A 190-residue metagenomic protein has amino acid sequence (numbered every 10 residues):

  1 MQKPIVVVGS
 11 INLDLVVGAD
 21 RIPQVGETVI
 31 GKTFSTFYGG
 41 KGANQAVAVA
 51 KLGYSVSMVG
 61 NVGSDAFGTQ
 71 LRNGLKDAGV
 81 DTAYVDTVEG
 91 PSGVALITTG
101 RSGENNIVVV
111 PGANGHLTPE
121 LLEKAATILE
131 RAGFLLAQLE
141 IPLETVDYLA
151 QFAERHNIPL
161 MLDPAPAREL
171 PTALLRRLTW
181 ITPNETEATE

Functional and structural regions predicted by a protein language model:
M1-I11, R72-T87, T99-E190: Ribokinase/PfkB-type carbohydrate-kinase core domain
M1-N61, A66-Q70, K76-D77: Glycine-rich phosphate/adenosyl-contacting loop at the front of the ribokinase-like
S35, A95, F134-L135: Short aromatic/hydrophobic contact patches that present stacked aromatics for nucleic-acid/ligand binding
V47, V94-T98, N106: Short beta-strand scaffold segments in enzyme catalytic cores
G90: Electropositive, gly/pro-rich neighborhoods at or near active sites that engage anionic ligands
